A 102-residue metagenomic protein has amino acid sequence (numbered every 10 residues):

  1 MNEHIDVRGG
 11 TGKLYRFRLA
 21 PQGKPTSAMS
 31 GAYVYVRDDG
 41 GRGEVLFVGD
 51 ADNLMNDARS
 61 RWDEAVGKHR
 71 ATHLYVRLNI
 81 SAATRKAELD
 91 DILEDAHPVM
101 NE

Functional and structural regions predicted by a protein language model:
M1-D63, A82-E102: GIY-YIG nuclease catalytic motif and its immediate N-terminal context
V66-G67: Short, surface-exposed basic-aromatic patches at helix termini and helix-loop junctions that form
R70-A71: Beta-strand-dominated extracellular/periplasmic modules and repeats in secreted or surface-exposed proteins
